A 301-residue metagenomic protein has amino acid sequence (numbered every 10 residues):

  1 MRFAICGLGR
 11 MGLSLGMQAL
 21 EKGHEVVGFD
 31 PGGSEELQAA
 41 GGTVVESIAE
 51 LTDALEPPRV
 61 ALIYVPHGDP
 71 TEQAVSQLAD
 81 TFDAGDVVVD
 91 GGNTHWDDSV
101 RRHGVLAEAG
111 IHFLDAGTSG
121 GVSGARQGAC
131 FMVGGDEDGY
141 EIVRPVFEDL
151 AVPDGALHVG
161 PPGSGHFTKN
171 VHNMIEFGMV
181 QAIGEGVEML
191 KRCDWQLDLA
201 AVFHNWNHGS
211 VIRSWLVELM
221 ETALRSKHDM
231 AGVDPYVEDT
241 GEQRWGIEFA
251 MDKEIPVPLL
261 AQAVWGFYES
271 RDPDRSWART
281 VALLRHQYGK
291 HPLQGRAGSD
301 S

Functional and structural regions predicted by a protein language model:
M1-R59, G85, V122-G124: NAD(P)+-binding Rossmann beta1-loop-alpha1 motif at the extreme N-terminus of oxidoreductases
V26, V44, F113-L114, V257: Hydrophobic beta-strand scaffold residues
P31-G32, G42-R101, A125-G135: Rossmann-like NAD(P)-binding element
A74, H95-G184, L190: Rossmann-fold dinucleotide-binding core
I142, G163-H291: Helical "substrate-binding/catalytic lid" subdomain of Rossmann-like NAD(P)-dependent dehydrogenases/reductases
